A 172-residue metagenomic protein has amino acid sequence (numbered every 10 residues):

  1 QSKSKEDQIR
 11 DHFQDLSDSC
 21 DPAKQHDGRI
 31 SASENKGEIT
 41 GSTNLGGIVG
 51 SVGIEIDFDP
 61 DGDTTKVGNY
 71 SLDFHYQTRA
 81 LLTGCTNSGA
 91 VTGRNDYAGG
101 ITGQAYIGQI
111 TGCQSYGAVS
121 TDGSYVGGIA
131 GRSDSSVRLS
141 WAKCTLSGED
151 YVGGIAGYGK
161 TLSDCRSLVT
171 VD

Functional and structural regions predicted by a protein language model:
Q1-D172: Surface-exposed loop/turn motifs in large extracellular/passenger domains
